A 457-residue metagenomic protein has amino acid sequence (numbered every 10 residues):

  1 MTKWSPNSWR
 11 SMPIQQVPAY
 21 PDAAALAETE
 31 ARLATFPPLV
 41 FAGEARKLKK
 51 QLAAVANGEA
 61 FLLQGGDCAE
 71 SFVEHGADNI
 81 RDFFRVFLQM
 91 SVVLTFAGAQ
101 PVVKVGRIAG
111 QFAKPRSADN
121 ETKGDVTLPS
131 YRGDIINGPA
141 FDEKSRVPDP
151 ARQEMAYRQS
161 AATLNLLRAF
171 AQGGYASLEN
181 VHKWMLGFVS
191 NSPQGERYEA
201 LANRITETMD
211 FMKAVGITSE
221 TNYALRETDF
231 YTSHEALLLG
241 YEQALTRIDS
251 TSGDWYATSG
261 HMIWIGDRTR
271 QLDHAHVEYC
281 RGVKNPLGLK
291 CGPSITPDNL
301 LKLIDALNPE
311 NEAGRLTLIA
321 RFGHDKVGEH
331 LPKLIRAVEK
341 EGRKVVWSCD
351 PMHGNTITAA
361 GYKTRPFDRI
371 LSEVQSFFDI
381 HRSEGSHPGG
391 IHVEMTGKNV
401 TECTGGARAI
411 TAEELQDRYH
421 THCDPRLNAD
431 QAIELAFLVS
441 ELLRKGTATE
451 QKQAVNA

Functional and structural regions predicted by a protein language model:
M1-F61: N-terminal basic/disordered segments at the start of proteins
M1-P6, A448-A457: Basic/polar N-terminal segments that are highly enriched at the extreme N-terminus, encompassing both cleavable
V17-P21, A53-G65, T122-A140: Short, compositionally biased low-complexity segments
K47-K49, D273-H276, L303, L331-L334: Glycine-rich, charged/polar anion/phosphate-binding loops that engage phosphate groups from diverse ligands
L52-V55, V93-T95, Y279-C280, I380-E384: A general structural signal for short secondary-structure junctions and capping/turn motifs
L63-C68, V105-I108, C349-M352, E394-T396: Short loop/turn segments at strand-loop or loop-helix junctions that form parts of catalytic or ligand-binding pockets
E70, H75-G323, R365, E373-V374 (+2 more regions): Active-site-facing alpha/beta catalytic cores
L300-P309, R315-W347, H353-E402, A454-N456: Non-transmembrane, aqueous-exposed alpha-helical and coiled segments at domain scale
